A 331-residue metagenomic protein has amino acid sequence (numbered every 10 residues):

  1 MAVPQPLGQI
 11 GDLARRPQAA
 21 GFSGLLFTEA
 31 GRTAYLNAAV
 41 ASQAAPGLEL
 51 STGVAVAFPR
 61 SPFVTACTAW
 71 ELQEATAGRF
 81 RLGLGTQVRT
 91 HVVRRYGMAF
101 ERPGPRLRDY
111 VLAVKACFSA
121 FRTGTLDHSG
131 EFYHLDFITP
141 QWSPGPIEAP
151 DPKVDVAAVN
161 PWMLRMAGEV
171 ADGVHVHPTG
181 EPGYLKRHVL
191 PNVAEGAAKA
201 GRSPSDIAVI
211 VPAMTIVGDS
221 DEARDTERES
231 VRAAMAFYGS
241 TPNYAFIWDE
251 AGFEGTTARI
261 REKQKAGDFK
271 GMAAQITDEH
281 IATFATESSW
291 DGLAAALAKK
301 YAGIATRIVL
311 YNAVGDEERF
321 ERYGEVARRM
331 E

Functional and structural regions predicted by a protein language model:
M1-E331: Active-site-adjacent structural elements that line small-molecule/cofactor binding pockets in enzymes
